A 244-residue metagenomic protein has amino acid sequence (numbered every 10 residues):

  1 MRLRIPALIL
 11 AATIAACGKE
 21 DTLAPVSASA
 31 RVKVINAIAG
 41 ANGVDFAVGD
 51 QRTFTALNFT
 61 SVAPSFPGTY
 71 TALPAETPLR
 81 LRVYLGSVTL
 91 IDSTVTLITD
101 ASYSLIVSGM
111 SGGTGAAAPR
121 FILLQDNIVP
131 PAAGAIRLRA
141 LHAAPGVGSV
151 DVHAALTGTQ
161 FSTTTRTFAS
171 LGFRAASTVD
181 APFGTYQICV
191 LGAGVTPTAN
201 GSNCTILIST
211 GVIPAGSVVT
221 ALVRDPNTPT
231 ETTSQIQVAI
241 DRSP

Functional and structural regions predicted by a protein language model:
M1-A15: Sec-dependent bacterial lipoprotein signal peptides
C17-P244: Intrinsically disordered, low-complexity polar regions and short flexible loop motifs
